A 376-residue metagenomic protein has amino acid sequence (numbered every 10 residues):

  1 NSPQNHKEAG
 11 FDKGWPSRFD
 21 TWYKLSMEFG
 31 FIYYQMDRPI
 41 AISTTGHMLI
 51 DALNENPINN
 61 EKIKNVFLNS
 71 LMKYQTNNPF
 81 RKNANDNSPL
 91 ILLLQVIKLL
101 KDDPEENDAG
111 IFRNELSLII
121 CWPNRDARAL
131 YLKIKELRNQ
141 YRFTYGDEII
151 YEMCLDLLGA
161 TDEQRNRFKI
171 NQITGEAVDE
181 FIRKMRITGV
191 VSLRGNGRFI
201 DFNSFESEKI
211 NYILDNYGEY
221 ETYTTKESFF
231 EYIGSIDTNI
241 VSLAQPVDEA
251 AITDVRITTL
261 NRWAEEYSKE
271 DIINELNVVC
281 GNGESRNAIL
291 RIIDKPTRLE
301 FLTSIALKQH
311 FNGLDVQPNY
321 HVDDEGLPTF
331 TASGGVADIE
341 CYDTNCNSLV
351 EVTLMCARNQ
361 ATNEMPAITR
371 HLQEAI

Functional and structural regions predicted by a protein language model:
N1-N277: Donor-sugar nucleotide-binding helix/loop cap in glycosyltransferases
P246-I376: Catalytic core segments in nucleotide and nucleic-acid processing enzymes
